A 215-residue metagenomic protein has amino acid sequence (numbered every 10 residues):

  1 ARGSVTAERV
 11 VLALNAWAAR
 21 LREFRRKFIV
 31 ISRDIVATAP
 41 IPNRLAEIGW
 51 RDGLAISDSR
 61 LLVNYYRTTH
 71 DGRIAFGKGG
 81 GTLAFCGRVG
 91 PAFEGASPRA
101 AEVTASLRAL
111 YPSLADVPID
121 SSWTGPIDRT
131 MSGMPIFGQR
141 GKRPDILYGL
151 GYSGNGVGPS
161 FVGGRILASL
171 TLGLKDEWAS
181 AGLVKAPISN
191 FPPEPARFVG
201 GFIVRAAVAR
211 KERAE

Functional and structural regions predicted by a protein language model:
G3-N43, E47-P144: Active-site substrate-recognition segment that forms the wall of the catalytic cavity or substrate channel
K142-Y148, Y152-E215: C-terminal lid/capping helical subdomain adjacent to the catalytic/cofactor pocket in oxidative enzymes
